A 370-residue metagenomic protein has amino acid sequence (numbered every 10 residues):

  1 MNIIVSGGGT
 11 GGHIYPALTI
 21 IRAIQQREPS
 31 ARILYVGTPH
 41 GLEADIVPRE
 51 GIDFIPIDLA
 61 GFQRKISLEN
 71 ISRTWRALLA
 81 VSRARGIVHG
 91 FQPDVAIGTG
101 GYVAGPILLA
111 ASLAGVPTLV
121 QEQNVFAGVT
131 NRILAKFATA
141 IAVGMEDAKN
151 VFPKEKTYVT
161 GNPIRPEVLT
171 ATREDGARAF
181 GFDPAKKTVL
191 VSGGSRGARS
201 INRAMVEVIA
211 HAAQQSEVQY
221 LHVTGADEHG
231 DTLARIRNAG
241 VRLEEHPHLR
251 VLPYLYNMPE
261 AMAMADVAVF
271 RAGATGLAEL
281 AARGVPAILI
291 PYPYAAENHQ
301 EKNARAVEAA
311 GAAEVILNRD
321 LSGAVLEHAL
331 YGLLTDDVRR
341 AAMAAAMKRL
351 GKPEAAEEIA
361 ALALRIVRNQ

Functional and structural regions predicted by a protein language model:
N2-T10, S30-L79, A226-E228, R319: Conserved nucleotide-sugar phosphate-binding/catalytic loop shared by glycosyltransferases and other
L42, D53, S112-E174: Active-site-proximal region of nucleotide-activated glycan assembly enzymes, centered on histidine/acidic-rich loops
I46, E50, R173-R178, F182-F270 (+3 more regions): Donor-nucleotide binding loops and adjacent catalytic segments primarily of GT-B fold Leloir glycosyltransferases
R83-A96, A104-L119, R132-F137: Glycosyltransferases and closely related glycan-assembly transferases that use nucleotide-activated donors
P93-V95, L255, P259-A278, V285-P286: Acidic donor-binding loop of glycosyltransferase active sites
A114, A263-A265, A281-P291, A310: Conserved donor-binding/catalytic loop of nucleotide-activated donor transferases
R339-P353: A short, well-ordered alpha-helix in the C-terminal region of glycosyltransferases
K352-Q370: C-terminal alpha-helical cap of glycosyltransferases
